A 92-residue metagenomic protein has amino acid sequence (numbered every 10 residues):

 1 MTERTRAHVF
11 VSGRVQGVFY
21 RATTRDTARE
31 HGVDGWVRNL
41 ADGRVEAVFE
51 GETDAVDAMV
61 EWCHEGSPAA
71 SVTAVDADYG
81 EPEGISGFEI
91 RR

Functional and structural regions predicted by a protein language model:
M1-R92: Intrinsically disordered, low-complexity, mixed-charge
